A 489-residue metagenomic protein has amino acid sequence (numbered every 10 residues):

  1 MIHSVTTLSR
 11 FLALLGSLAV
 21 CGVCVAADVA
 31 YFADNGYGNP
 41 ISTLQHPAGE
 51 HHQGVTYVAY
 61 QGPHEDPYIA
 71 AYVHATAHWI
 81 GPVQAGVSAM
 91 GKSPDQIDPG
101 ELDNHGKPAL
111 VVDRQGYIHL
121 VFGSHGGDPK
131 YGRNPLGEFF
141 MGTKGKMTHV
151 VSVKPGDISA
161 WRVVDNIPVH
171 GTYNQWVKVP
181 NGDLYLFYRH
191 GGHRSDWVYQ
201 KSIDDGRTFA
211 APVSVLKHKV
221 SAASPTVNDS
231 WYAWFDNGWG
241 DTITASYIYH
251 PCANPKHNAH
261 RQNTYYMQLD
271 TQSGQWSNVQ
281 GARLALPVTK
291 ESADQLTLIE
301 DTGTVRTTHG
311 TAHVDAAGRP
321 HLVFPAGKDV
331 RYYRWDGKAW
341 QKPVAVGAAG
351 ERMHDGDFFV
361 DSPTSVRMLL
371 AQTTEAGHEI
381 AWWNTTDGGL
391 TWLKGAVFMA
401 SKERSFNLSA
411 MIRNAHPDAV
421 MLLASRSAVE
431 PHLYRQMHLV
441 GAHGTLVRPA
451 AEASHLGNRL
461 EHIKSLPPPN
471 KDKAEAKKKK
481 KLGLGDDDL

Functional and structural regions predicted by a protein language model:
I2-A13: Bacterial N-terminal signal peptides that target proteins for export
T6, C21-A26, F324: N-terminal non-cleavable signal-anchor helices
F11-G22: Bacterial N-terminal signal peptides
A27-L489: Extracellular, repeat-based ectodomains that mediate carbohydrate processing or recognition
